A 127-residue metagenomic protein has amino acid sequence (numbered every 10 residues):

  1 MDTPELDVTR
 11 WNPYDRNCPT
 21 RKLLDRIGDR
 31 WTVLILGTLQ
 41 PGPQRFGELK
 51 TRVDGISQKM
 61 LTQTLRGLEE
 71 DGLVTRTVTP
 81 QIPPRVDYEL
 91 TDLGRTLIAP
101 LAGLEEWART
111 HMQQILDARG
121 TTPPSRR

Functional and structural regions predicted by a protein language model:
D2-D7, G37, T96-R127: Amphipathic alpha-helical dimerization/coiled-coil segments that flank or bridge DNA-binding/regulatory modules
D7-P13: Acidic-glycine-rich active-site phosphate/pyrophosphate-binding loop
P13-M60, P80-I82, D87: N-terminal helix-turn-helix DNA-binding core of bacterial DNA-binding proteins
E48, E69, E89, E105: Acidic-residue sensor for enzyme active/binding pockets
L61, L65-L68: Basic amphipathic alpha-helical segments that dock to polyanions
G72: Glycine-centered, phosphate/nucleic-acid-interacting loop/turn motifs that mediate DNA/RNA or nucleotide
R76: Short beta-strand "wing" residues that participate in macromolecule-binding interfaces
P80-L104: Basic, amphipathic "hinge/linker" alpha-helix immediately C-terminal to the N-terminal HTH DNA-binding motif
